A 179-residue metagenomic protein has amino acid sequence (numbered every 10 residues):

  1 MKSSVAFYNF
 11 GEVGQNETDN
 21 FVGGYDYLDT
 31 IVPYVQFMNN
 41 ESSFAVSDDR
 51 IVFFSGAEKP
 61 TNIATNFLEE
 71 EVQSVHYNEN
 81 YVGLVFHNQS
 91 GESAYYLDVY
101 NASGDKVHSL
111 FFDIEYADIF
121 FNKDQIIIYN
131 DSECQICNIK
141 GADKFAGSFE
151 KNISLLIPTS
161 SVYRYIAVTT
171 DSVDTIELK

Functional and structural regions predicted by a protein language model:
M1, A45-V46, L84-F86, I128 (+1 more regions): Residue position within the beta-strands of beta-propeller blades
K2, E41, D48-D49, E79 (+4 more regions): Residue-level signal for tight coil/turn positions that link beta-strands
K2-D29, S47-E69, G91-F112, E133-E150 (+1 more regions): Surface-exposed loop/turn elements that mediate protein-protein interactions on large endomembrane-trafficking
V22-E41, N66-N80, F111-D124, K151-R164: Repeated scaffold domains used in trafficking and secretory/extracellular systems, primarily beta-propellers
Q73-V82, H87-S90, V99: Charged, gly/pro-rich, cysteine-poor intrinsically disordered low-complexity regions
I119, I127-I128, Q135-I136: Structural recognition of beta-strand segments within beta-rich domains
I157-E177: Hydrophobic, glycine-enriched assembly/anchoring segments
